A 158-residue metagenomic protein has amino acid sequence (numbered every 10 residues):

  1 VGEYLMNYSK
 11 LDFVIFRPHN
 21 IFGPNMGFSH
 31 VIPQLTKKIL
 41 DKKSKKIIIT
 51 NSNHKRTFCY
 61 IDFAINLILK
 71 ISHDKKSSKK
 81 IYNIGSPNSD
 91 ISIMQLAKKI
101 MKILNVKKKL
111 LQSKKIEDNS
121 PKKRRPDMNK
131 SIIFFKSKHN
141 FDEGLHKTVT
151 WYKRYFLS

Functional and structural regions predicted by a protein language model:
V1-V14, T36-K42: Active-site Tyr-X1-5-Lys
Y4, Q34-K37, K70, R154: Residue-level signal for well-ordered alpha-helical scaffold segments within enzymatic catalytic domains
L11, G27, D62-F63: A short linear-motif detector with a strong N-terminal bias
V14-I32, K55: Flexible, glycine-rich beta-alpha linker
D41-S158: C-terminal substrate-binding subdomain of Rossmann-fold SDR/epimerase-dehydratase oxidoreductases
